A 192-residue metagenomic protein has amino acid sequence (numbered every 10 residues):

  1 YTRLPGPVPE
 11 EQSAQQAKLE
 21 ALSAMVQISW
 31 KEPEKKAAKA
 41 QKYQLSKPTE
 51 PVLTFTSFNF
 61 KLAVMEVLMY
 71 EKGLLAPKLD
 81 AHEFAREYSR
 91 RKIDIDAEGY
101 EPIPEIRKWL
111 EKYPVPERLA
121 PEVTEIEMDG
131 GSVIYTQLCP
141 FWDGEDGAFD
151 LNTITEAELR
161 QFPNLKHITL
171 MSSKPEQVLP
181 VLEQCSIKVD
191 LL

Functional and structural regions predicted by a protein language model:
L4-P9, Q16-L19, S23, W30 (+1 more regions): Leucine-rich solenoid repeat scaffolds
P5-E66: Terminal targeting and flexible regions in eukaryotic proteins, enriched in but not limited to LRR-containing proteins
E50-K61, M65, M69-S173: LRR N-terminal entry segment and analogous cap-like coil->beta motifs
